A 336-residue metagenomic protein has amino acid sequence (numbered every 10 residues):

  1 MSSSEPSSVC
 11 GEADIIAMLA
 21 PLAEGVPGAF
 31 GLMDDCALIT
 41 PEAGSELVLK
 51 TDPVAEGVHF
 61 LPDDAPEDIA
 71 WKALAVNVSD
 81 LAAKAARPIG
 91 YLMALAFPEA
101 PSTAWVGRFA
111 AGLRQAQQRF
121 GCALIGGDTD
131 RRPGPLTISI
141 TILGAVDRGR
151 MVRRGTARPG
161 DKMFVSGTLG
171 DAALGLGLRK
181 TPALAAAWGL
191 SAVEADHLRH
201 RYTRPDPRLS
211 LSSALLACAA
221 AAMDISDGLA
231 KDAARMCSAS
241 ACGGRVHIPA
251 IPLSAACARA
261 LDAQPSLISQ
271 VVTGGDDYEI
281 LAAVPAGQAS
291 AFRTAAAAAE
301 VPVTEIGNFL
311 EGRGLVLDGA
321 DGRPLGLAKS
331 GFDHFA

Functional and structural regions predicted by a protein language model:
M1-A65, K84, M93, G112-Q115 (+1 more regions): Extreme N-terminal cap/leader segments of soluble proteins
M1-I15, P21, A65, P98-A123 (+4 more regions): Glycine-/charge-enriched secondary-structure boundary and capping motifs
L38, N77, A85, L124 (+4 more regions): Residue-level signal for inorganic ion chemistry
P41, L47, V54, I89-P182 (+1 more regions): Glycine-rich anion-binding loops of enzyme active sites
A70-L81, G112: Short, well-ordered amphipathic alpha-helical segments that serve as non-catalytic structural scaffolds within diverse
A186-D206: A short, charged helix-loop
R204-L216: A short, well-structured juxtamembrane/interface segment
